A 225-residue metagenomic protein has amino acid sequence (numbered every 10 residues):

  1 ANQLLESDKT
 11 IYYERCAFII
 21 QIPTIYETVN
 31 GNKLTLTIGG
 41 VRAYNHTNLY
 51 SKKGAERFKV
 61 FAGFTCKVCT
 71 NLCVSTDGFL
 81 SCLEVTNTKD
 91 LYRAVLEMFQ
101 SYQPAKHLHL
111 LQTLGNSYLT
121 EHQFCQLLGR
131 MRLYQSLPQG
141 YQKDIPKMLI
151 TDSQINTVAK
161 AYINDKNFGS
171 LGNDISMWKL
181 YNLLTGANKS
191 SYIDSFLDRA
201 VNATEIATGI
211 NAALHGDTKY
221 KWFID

Functional and structural regions predicted by a protein language model:
L4-D225: Intrinsically disordered, low-complexity regions enriched in serine/threonine
